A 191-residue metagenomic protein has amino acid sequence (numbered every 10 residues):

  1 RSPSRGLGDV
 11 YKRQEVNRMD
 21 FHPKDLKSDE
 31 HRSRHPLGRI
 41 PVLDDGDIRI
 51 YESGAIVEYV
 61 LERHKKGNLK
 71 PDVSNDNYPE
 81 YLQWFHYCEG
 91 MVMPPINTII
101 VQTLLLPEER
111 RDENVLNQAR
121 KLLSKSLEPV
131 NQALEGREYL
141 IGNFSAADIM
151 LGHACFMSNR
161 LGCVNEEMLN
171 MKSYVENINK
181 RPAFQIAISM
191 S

Functional and structural regions predicted by a protein language model:
R1-L7, Y11: Single conserved hydrophobic/aromatic residue that forms the stacking wall/gate of nucleotide- or nucleobase-binding
D9, L43, I56, V130 (+2 more regions): Residue-level signal for nonpolar/aromatic packing positions in well-ordered secondary structure
K12, Y59-R63, M157-L161: Active-site catalytic microenvironments for nucleophilic, acid-base chemistry
R13-L26: A short beta-strand-loop structural module common to alpha/beta enzyme folds
E15, H31-V60: Short, structured active-site "lid" loops
H31, L69-P71, Y139-L140: Short clusters of hydrophobic/aromatic residues that line enzyme substrate/ligand-binding pockets
V57-Y78, W84-H86: Helix-adjacent hinge/juxtasegments
F85-K180: GST-like fold's C-terminal all-alpha helical module
